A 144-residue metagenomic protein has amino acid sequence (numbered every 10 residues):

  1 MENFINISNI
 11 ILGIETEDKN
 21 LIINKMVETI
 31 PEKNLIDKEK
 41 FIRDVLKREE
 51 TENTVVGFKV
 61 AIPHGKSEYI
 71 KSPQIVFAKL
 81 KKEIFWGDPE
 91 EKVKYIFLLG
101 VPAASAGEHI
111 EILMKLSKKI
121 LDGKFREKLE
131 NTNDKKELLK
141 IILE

Functional and structural regions predicted by a protein language model:
M1-E144: Cytosolic covalent-transfer regions centered on His/Cys nucleophiles that carry phosphoryl or persulfide groups
